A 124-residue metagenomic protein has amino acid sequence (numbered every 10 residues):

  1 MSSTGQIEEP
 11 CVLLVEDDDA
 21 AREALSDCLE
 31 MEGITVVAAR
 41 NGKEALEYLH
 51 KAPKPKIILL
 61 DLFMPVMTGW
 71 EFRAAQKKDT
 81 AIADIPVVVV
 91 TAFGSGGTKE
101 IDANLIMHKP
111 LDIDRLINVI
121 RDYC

Functional and structural regions predicted by a protein language model:
M1-L13, D112-C124: Non-catalytic signal-transmission and effector/linker regions of two-component phosphorelay proteins
V15-E16, A39, I58: Conserved sequence signature across two-component system core domains
D18-V37, I113, Y123: Two-component/phosphorelay signaling modules centered on CheY-like receiver
A38-E47, G69: Helix N-cap/capping motif at the beta->alpha junctions
E47, W70-A83: Short amphipathic alpha-helix used as the core "switch/output" element in two-component signaling
P53-L59: Active-site beta3 strand of CheY-like receiver
M64: Receiver (REC) domain active-site loop signature in two-component systems and cognate sites in sensor histidine kinases
V90-T91: Hydrophobic/aromatic residues positioned on beta-strands within the core alpha/beta folds
